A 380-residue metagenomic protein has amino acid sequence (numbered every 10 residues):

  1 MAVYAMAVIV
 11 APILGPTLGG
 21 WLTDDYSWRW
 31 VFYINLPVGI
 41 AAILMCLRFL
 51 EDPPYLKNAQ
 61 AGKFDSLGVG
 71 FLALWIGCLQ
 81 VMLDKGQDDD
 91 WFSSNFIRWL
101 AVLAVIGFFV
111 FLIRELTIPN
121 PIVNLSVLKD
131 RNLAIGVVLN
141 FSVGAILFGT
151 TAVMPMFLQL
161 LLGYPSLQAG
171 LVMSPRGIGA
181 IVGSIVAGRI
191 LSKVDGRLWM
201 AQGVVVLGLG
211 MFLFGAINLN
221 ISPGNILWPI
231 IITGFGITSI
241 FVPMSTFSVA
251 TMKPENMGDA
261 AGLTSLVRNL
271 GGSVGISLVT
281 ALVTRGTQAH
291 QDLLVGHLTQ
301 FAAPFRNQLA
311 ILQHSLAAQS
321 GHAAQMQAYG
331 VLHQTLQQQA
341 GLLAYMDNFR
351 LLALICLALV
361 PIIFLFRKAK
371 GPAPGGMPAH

Functional and structural regions predicted by a protein language model:
M1, L47-E51, L83, L112-L116 (+1 more regions): Structural signal for the C-terminal ends of transmembrane alpha-helices and the immediately following loop
A2-A5, S27, F32-P37, A42 (+5 more regions): Transmembrane core module of solute transporters
V8-W21, I40-P54, R114-I118, G179 (+1 more regions): Hydrophobic alpha-helical transmembrane segments
A11-L14, G20, D24-D25, T150 (+1 more regions): Small-residue-rich alpha-helical segments with characteristic i,i+4
P16, S184-G188, I276, I363: Conserved kink/hinge residues within transmembrane alpha-helices of Major Facilitator Superfamily
F32-L47, L100-A104, D347-F364: Symmetry-related core transmembrane helices of the 12-TM Major Facilitator Superfamily/SLC fold
I43-R48, F109-I113, F212-A216, R285 (+2 more regions): Membrane-embedded alpha-helical segments of multi-pass transporters/permeases
F247, T264-K368, A373-H380: Hydrophobic transmembrane architecture of multi-pass small-molecule transporters
